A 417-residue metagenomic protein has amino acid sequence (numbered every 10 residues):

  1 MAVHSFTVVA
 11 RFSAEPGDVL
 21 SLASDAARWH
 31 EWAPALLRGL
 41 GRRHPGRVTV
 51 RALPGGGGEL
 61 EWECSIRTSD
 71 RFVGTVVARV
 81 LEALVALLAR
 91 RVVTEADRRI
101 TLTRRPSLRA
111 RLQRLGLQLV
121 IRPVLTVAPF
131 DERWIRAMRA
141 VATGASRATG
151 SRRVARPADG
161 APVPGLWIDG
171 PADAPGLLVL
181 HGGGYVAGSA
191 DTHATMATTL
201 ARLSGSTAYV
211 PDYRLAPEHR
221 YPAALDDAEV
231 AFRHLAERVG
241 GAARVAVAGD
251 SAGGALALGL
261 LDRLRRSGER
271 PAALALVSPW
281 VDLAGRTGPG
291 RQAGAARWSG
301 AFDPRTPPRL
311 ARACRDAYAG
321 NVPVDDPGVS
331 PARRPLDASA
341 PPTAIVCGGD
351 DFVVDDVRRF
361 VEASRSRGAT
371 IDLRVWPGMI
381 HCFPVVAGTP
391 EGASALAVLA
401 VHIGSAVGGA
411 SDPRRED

Functional and structural regions predicted by a protein language model:
M1-L40: Hydrophobic ligand-binding cavity/cleft-lining segments
A2-H4, G56, D159, A172 (+1 more regions): Residue-level preference for beta-strand/loop junctions
V3-R11, P45, G57-E61, P162: Intrinsic-disorder/low-complexity, polar/charged segments enriched in Ser/Thr/Lys/Arg/Asp/Glu/Gln
E15, L53-G57, P171-D173: Short strand-connecting beta-turns/loops that link adjacent beta-strands
L36-G39, S69, E218, H381-F383: Generic structural signal for helix capping and beta-alpha/helix-loop junctions
R43-R98: Beta-strand/loop substructures that line and gate deep hydrophobic ligand-binding cavities in soluble
V85, A89-I168: A glycine/proline-hinged amphipathic helix-loop "lid/cap" segment that gates access to hydrophobic ligand pockets
A161-L166, G170-D417: Alpha/beta-hydrolase superfamily serine-hydrolase fold, recognizing
